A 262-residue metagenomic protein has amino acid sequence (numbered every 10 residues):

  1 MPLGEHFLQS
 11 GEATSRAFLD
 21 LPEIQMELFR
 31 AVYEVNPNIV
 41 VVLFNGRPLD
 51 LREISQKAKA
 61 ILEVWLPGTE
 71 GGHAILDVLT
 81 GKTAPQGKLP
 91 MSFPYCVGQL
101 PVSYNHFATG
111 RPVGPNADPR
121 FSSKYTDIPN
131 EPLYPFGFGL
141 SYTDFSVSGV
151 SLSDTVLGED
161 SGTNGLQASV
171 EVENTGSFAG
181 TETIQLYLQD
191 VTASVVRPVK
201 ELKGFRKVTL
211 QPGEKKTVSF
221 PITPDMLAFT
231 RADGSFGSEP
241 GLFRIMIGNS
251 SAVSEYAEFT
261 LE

Functional and structural regions predicted by a protein language model:
M1-E262: C-terminal non-catalytic regions of proteins with extracellular/luminal or membrane-system context
